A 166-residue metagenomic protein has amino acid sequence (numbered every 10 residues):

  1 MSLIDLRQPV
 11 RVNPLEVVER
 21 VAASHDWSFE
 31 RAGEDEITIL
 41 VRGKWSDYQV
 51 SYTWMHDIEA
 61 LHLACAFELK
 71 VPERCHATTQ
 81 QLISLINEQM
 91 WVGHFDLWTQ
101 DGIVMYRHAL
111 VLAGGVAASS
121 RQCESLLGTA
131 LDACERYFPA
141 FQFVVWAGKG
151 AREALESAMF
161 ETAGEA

Functional and structural regions predicted by a protein language model:
M1-R20, A66: Terminal, regulation- and interaction-focused segments at domain boundaries
D5-R7, A64-P72, V116-S120: Short histidine-centered catalytic/ligand-binding loop motif
R20, S24-Y48, Y52-L63, F67-E68: Ser/Thr-rich, low-complexity intrinsically disordered terminal regions
G33, H94, Y137-K149: Long, hydrophobic, amphipathic alpha-helical segments used as structural scaffolds
A66-I103: Short, internal acidic amphipathic alpha-helical interface segments that mediate docking to partner proteins
W98, A109-L110, V116, Q122-E135 (+2 more regions): Long, contiguous binding/interaction regions
V104-H108: Short, aliphatic-rich beta-strand segments
Q142-A166: Short, highly charged C-terminal tails/helix-capping segments
